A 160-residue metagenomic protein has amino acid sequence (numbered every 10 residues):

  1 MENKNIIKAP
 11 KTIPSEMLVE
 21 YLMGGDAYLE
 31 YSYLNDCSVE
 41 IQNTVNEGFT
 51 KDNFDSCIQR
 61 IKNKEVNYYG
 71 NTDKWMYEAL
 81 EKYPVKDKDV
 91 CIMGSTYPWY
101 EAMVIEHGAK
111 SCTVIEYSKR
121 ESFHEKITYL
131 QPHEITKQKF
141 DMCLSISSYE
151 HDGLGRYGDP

Functional and structural regions predicted by a protein language model:
M1-K86, E106: N-terminal accessory regions of S-adenosyl-L-methionine
M76-A79, Y83, P98-M103, V114 (+1 more regions): Catalytic-core helical/loop segments in enzymes performing group transfer/polymerization on anionic/lipid-linked
V85-D89, K139-F140: A general structural motif
C91-T136: Class I SAM-dependent methyltransferase SAM/SAH-binding core
I115, I146, G155: Conserved residues at the C-terminal ends of beta-strands
E134-S147, D152: A short acidic, Gly/Pro-enriched loop at the edge of an enzyme's catalytic core that lines a small-molecule cofactor
H151-P160: A short, conserved alpha-helix within the catalytic core of class I
